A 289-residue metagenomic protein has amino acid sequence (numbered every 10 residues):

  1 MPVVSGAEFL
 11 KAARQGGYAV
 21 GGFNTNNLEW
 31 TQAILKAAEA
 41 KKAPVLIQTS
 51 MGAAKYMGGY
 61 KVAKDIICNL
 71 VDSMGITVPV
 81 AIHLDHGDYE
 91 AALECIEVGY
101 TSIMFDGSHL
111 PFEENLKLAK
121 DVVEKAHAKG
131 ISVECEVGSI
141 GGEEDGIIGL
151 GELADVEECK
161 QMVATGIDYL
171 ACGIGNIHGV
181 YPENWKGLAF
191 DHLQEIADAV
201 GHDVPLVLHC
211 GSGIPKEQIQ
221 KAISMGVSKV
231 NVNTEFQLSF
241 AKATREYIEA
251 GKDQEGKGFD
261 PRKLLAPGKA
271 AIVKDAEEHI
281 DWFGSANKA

Functional and structural regions predicted by a protein language model:
V4-G16, L28-A53, Y60-T77, H86-D203 (+5 more regions): Alpha/beta enzyme core
Y18-N26, A54-K55, P267: A short N-terminal beta->alpha junction/helix N-cap motif
V20-N24, I82-H83, M104, L206-H209 (+1 more regions): Short catalytic-loop micro-motif centered on adjacent basic/acidic residues
G22, P215, P261: Metal-dependent phosphohydrolase cores
N24, V230, T234, R262-K269: Hydrophobic alpha-helical scaffolding
A81-I82, K242, G251: Glycine-rich nucleotide/cofactor/substrate-binding loop typically near the N-terminus or early in the first domain
I248-A289: Extended, intrinsically disordered, low-complexity segments
